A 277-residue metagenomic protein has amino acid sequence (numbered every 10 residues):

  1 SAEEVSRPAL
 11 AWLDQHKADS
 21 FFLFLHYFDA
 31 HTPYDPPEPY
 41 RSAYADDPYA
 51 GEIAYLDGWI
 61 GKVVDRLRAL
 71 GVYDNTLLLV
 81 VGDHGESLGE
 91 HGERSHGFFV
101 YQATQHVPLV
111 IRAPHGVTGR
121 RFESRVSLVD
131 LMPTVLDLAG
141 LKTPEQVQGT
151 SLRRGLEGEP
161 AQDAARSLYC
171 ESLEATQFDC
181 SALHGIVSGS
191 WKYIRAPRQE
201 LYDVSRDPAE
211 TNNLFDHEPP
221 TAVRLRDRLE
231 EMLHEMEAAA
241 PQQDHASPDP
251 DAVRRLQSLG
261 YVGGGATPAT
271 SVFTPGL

Functional and structural regions predicted by a protein language model:
S1-L277: Catalytic domains that recognize anionic headgroups
